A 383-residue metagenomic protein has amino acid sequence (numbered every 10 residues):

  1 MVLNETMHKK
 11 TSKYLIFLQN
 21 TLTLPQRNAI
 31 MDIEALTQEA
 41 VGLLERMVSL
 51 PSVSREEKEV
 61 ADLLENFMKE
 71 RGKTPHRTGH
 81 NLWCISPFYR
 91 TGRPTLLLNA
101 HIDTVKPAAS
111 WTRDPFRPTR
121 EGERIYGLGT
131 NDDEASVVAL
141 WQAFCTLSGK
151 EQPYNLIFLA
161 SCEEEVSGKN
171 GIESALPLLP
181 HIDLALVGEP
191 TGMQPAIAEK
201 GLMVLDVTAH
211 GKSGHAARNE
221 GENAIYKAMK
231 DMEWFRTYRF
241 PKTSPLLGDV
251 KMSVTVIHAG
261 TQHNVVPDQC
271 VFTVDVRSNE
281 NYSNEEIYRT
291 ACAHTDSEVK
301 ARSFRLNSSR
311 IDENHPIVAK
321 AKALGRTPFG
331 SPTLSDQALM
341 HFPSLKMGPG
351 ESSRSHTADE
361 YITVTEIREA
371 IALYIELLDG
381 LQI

Functional and structural regions predicted by a protein language model:
L3, L15-L18: Short hydrophobic targeting helices and cationic amphipathic motifs that mediate membrane/organellar targeting
K10-T11, N20: Polybasic, lysine-rich low-complexity intrinsically disordered segments
F17-I30: Short, Lys/Arg-enriched N-terminal segments with co-localized hydrophobic residues within the first ~10-30 amino acids
A29-P107, Q269-T273, I287-C292, V364-I375: N-terminal helical capping/dimerization or prosegment-like subdomains of hydrolases acting on amide or phosphate bonds
I30, A35, D206-I383: Metal-dependent amide/peptide-bond hydrolase catalytic core, centered on the "pita-bread" metallohydrolase fold
R93-I157: Active-site metal-coordination/substrate-binding segment of hydrolases, especially metallo-dependent peptidases
D133-V204, T208: Acidic/histidine-rich catalytic neighborhood of metal-dependent amide-processing enzymes
